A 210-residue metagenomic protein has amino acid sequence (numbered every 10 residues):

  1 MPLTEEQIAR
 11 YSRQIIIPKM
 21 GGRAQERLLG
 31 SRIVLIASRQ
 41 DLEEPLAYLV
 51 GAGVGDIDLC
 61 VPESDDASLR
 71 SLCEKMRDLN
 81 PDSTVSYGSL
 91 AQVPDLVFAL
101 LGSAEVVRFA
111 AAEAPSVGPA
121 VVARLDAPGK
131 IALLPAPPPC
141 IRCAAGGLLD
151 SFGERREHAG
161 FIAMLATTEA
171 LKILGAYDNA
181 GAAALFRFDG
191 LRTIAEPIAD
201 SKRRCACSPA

Functional and structural regions predicted by a protein language model:
M1-A210: Adenine nucleotide-associated cytosolic modules
